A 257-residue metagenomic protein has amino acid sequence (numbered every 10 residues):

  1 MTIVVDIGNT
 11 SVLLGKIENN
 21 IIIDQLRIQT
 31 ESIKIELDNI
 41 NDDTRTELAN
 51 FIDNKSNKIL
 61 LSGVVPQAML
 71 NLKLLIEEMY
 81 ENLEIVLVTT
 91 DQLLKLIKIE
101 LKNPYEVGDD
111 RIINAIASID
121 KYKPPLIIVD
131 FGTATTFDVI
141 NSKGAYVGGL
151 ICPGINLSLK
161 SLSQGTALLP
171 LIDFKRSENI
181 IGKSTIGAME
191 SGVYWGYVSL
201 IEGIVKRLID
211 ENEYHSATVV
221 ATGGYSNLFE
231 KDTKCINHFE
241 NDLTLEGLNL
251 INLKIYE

Functional and structural regions predicted by a protein language model:
M1-I23, S118, P124-Y146, L162 (+1 more regions): Gly/Thr-rich phosphate-binding beta-strand-loop-beta motif of the actin/hexokinase/Hsp70
M1-L93: N-terminal glycine/serine-rich phosphate-binding loop of ATP-dependent small-molecule kinases, especially carbohydrate
N19-I22, L93-I99, I180-K183: Short, basic/glycine-rich phosphate-binding loops at helix/coil junctions that contact nucleotide phosphates
L26, S177-T218, I236: Adenine-nucleotide phosphate-binding core of ATP-dependent small-molecule kinases
R27-I33, T90-Q92, I151-L157, D242-L250: Short, acidic/turn-prone active-site loops that include or flank metal/cofactor- and phosphate-binding residues
I35, Y105-D109, N114-K123, V147-E190 (+3 more regions): Glycine-rich phosphate-binding loop plus the immediately following alpha-helix
F51-E106, K143-I155, I186-Y194, V198 (+2 more regions): Short beta-strand-loop/turn "lid" adjacent to the catalytic site in phosphate-handling enzymes
N212-E257: Long hydrophobic alpha-helical segments typical of transmembrane helices together with their membrane-interfacial
